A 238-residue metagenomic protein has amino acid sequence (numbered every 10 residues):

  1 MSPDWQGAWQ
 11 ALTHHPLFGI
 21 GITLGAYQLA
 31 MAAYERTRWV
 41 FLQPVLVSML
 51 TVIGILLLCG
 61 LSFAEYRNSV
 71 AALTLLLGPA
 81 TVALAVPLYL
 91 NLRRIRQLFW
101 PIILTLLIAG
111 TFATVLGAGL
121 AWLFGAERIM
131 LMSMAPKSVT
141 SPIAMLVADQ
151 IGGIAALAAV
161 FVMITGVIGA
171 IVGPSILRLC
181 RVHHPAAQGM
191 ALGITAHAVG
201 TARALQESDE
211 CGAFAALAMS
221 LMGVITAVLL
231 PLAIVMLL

Functional and structural regions predicted by a protein language model:
M1-S2: Gly/Ser-rich, low-complexity
G7-T23, Y27-Y89, R94-P101, T105 (+1 more regions): Helical membrane-embedded segments and adjacent short helical loop/helix-boundary regions of multi-pass membrane
G19-A32, M49, I53, L57 (+7 more regions): Transmembrane alpha-helical segments of multi-pass membrane transport proteins and ion-pumping complexes
R38-W39, L61, Y89-W100, F124-I129 (+4 more regions): Juxtamembrane helix-boundary/capping and inter-helix hinge elements in multi-pass membrane proteins
P44, P87, A135-P136, P231: Proline-rich low-complexity regions
I53, V70, P101, Q150 (+5 more regions): Residue-level detector of alpha-helical segments with a strong bias toward transmembrane helices and their helix-loop
N91-V167: Internal active-site segments that recognize and position negatively charged phosphoryl groups and nucleotide moieties
M130-L157, F161-T165, H183-L221: Alpha-helical membrane segments and immediately flanking helix-loop junctions that form or couple to the substrate/ion
